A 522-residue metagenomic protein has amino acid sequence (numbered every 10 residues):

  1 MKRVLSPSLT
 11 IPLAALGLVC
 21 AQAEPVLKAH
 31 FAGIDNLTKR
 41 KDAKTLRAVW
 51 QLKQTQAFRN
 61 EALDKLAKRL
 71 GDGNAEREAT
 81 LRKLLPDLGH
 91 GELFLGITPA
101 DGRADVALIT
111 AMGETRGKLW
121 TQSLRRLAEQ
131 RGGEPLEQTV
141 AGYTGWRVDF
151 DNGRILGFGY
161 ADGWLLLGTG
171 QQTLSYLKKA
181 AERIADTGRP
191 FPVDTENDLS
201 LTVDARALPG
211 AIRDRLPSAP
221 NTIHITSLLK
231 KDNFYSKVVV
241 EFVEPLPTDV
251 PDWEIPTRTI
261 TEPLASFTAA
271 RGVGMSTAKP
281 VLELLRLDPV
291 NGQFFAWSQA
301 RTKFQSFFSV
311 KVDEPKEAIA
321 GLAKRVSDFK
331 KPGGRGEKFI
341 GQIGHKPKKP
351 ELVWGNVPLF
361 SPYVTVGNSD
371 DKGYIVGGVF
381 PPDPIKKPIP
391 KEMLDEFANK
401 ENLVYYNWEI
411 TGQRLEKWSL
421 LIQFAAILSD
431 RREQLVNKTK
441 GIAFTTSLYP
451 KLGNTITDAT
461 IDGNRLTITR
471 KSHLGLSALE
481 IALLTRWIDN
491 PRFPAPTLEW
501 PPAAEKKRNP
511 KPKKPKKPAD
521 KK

Functional and structural regions predicted by a protein language model:
V4-A21: Sec-dependent N-terminal signal peptides of Gram-negative exported proteins
Q22-R147, D151, P192-P220, N233-S306 (+2 more regions): Structural boundary/hinge residues at secondary-structure and domain interfaces
E24-K39, A43-A48, Q54, A161 (+6 more regions): Contiguous hydrophobic, core-forming segments of folded domains
P86-G96, G145, R286-G373, G377-E392 (+4 more regions): Long compositionally biased, domain-poor regions of proteins
R103-D105, Y143-G145, G163-W164, K231-K237 (+4 more regions): A generic structural signal for beta-strand entry/edge sites
A107-A111, G168-Q171, Q305-D313, G377-D383 (+1 more regions): Extracellular/lumenal glycan-associated surfaces
D151-S218, P358-K440: A conserved glycine-rich beta-strand in the N-terminal activation segment of trypsin-fold
G355-P362, I375-P381, E401-K522: Extended terminal
